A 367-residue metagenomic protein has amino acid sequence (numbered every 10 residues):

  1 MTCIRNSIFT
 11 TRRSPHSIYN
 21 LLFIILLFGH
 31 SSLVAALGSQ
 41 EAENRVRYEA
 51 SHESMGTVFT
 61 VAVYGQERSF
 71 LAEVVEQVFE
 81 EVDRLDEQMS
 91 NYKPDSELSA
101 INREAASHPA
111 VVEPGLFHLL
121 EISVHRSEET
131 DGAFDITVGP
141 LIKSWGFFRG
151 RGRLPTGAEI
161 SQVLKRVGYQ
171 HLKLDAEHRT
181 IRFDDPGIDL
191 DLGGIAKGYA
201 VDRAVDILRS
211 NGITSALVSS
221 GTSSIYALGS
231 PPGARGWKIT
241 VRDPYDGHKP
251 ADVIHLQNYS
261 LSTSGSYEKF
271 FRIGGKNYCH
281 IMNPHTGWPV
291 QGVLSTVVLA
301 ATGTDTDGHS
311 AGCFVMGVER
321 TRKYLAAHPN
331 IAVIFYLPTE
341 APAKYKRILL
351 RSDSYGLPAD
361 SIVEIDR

Functional and structural regions predicted by a protein language model:
T2-R13, Y19, H30-R367: Mature catalytic core of soluble alpha/beta enzymes
L21-L27: Sec-dependent N-terminal signal peptides
